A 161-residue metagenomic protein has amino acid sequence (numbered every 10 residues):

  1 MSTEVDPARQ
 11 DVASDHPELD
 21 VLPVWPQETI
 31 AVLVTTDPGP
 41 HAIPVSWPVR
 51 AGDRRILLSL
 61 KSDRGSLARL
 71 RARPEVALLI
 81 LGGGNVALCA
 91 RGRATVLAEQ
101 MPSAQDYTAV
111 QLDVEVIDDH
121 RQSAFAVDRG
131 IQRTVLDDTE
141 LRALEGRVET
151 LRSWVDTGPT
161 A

Functional and structural regions predicted by a protein language model:
M1-A161: Binding-site signature for planar aromatic cofactors or substrates
